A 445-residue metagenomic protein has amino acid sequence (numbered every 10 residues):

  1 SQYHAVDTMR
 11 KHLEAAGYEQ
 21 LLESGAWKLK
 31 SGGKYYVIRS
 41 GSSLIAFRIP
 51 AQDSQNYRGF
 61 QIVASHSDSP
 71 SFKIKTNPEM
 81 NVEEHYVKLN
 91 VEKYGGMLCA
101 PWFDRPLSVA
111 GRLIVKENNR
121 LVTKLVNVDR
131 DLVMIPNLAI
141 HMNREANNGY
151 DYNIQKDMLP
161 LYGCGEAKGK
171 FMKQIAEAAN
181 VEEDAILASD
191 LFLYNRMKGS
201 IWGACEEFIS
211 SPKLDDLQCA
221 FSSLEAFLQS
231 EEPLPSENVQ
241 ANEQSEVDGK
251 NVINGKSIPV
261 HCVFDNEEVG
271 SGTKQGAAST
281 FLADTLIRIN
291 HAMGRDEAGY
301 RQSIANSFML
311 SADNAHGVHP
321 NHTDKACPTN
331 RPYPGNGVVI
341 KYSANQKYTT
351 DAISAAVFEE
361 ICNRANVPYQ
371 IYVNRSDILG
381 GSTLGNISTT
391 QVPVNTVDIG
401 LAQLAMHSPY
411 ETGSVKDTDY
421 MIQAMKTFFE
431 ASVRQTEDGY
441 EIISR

Functional and structural regions predicted by a protein language model:
S1-R445: N-terminal hydrophobic/helix-forming segments and targeting peptides
